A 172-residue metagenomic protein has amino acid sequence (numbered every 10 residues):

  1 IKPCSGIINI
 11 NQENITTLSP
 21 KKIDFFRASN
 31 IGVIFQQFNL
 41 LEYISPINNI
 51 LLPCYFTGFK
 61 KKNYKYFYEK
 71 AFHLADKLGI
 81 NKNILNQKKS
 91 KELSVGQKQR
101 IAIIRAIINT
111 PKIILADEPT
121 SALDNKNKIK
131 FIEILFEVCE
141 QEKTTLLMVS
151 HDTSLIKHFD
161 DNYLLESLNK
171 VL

Functional and structural regions predicted by a protein language model:
G6-N14: Conserved ABC transporter NBD signature motif
N14, Y64-I84: Conserved ABC ATPase "signature" region
I44-P53: Short coil-to-helix segment of the ABC ATPase nucleotide-binding domain corresponding to the Q-loop/switch region
K89-L93, Q97: Conserved ABC ATPase signature
I103: Hydrophobic anchor residue at the start of the ABC signature
T110: Conserved catalytic motifs of ABC-family nucleotide-binding domains
I114-D117: Catalytic Walker B motif of ABC-type/P-loop ATPase nucleotide-binding domains
